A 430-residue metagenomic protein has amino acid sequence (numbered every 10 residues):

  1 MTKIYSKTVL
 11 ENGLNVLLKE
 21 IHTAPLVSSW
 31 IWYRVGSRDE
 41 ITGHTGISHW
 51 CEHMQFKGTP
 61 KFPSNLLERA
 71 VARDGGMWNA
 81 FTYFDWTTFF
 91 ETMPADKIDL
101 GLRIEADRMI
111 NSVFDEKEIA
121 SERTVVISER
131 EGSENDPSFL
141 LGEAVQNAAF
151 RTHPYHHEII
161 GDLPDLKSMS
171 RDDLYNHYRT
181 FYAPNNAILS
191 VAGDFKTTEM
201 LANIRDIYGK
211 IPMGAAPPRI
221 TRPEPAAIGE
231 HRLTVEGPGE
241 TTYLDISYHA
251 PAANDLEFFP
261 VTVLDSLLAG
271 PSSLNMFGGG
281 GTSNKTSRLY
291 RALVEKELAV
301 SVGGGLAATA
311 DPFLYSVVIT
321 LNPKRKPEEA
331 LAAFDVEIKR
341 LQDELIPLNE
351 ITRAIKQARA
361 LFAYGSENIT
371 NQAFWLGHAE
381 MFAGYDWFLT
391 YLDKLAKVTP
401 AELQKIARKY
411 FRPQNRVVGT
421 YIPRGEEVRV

Functional and structural regions predicted by a protein language model:
M1-D39, K61-K97, S133-N186, K210-D255 (+6 more regions): Non-catalytic beta-strand/loop surface segments
G46-T59: Active-site SXXK
G58, T92-R123, P271, G303 (+1 more regions): M16/insulysin-pitrilysin zinc metalloprotease superfamily fold
I104, R108, E129, H177 (+10 more regions): Generic, well-ordered alpha-helical scaffold segments in large soluble proteins
D194: Carbohydrate-associated surface elements
L376-W387, L395: C-terminal, helix-dominated tail/subdomain
